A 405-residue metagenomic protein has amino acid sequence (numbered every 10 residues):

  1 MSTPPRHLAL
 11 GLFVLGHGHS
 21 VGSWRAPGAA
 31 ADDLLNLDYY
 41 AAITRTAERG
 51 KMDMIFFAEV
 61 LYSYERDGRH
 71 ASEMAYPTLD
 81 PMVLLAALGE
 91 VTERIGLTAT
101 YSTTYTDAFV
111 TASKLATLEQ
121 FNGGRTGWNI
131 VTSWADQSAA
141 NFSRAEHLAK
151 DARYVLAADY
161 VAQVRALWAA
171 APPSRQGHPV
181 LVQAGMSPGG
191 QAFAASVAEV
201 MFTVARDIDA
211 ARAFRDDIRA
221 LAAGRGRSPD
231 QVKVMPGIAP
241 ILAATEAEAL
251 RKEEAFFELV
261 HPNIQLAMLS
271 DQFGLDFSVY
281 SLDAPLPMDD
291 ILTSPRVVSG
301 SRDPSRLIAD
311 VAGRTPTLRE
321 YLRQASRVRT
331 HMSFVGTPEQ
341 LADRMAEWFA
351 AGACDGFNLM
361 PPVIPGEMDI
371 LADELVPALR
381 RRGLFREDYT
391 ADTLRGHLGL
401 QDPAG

Functional and structural regions predicted by a protein language model:
M1-T92, Q176-P179, I291: N-terminal beta1-alpha1-beta2 module of alpha/beta enzyme domains
P4-R6, D107-V197, A223-Q231, A239 (+4 more regions): Internal, glycine-rich beta/alpha segment that forms the wall or movable "lid" of small-molecule/cofactor binding
L8-L12, I55-F57, I95-Y101, G124-I130 (+4 more regions): Hydrophobic faces of well-ordered beta-strands that scaffold small-molecule active sites in alpha/beta enzyme cores
L10, A47, K51, L88 (+8 more regions): Conserved, mostly hydrophobic/aromatic
S23-D38, T100-F109, A145-H147, R175-P188 (+2 more regions): Active-site mouth loops of central-metabolism enzymes
R69-T98, A223-R225, M368-E387: Alpha-helix-loop-beta-strand connector modules within alpha/beta enzyme cores
F142-A149, A157-A166, R212-A220, I364-L384: C-terminal helical cap(s) of enzyme catalytic domains, especially alpha/beta-barrels
G300-P377: Substrate-recognition/cap regions that form aromatic- and gly/pro-loop-enriched pockets for small-molecule ligands
